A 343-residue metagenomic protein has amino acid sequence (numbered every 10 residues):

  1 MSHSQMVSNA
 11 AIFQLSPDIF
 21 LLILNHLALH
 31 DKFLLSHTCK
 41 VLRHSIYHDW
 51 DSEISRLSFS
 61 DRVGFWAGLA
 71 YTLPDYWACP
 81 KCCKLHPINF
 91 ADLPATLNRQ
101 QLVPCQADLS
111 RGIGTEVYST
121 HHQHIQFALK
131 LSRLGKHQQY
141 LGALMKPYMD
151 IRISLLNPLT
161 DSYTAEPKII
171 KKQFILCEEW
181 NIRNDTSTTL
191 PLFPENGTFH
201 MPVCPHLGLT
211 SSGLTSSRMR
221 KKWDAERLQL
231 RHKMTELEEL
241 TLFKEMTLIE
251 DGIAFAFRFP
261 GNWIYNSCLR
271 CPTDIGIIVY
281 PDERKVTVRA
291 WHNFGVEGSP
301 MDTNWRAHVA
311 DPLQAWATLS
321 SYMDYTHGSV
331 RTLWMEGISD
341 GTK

Functional and structural regions predicted by a protein language model:
M1-Q14, S320-M323, G328-K343: CRL adaptor-proximal regions
S2-L159, Y163-T164, I170: Skp1-binding F-box subdomain of Cullin-RING ligase substrate receptors
D49, H86-N89, G112-I113, S211 (+4 more regions): Cys/His-rich zinc-coordinating "finger/knuckle" motifs
D61-T72, L190, I249-F259: Short, intrinsically disordered, charge-biased short linear motifs at domain edges
W77, V103, P202, N262-L269: Cys/His-enriched microdomains
K84, A107-S110, I182, H206-L209 (+1 more regions): Short Cys/His-rich local motifs and their 1-3 flanking residues in nucleic-acid-associated proteins and small
P94-Q106, E283-G298: Short cysteine/histidine-rich metal-coordination sites, predominantly Zn2+-binding motifs
A165, I253, F257, W263-Y280 (+1 more regions): Broad, structure-driven detector of short, well-ordered beta-strand segments within folded domains
